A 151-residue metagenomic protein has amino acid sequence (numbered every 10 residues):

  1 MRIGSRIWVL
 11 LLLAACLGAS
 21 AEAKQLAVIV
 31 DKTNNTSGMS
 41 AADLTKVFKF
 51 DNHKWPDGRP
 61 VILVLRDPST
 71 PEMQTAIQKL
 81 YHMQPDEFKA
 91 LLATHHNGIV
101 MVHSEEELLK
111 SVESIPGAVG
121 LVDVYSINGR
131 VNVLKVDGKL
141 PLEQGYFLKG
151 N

Functional and structural regions predicted by a protein language model:
M1-V9: Bacterial N-terminal signal peptides that target proteins for export
W8-G18: Bacterial N-terminal signal peptides
A21-N151: Exported/periplasmic ABC-transporter solute-binding proteins
